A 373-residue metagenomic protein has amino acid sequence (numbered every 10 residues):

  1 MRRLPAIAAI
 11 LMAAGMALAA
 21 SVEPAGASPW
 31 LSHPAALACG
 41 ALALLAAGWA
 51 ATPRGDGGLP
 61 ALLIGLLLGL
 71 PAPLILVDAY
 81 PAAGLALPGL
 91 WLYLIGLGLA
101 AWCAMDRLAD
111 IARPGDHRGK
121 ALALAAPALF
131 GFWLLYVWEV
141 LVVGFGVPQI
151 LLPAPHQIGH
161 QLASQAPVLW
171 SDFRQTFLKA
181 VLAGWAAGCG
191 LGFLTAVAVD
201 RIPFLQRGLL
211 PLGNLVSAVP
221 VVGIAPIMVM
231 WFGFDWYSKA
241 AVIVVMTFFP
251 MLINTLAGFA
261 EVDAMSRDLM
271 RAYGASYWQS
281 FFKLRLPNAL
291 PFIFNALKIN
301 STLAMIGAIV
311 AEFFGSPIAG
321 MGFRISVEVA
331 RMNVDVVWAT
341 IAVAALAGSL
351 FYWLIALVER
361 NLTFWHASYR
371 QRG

Functional and structural regions predicted by a protein language model:
M1-P24, P34, L42-L63, L94-L129 (+1 more regions): Transmembrane alpha-helical segments of polytopic membrane transport and secretion proteins
S21-P34, L76-L90, V143-A187: Periplasmic/extracellular loop-to-transmembrane helix junction in inner-membrane transport proteins
W49, P203, A260, P291 (+2 more regions): C-terminal transmembrane helix and the adjacent membrane-cytosol boundary/short C-terminal tail of inner/organellar
A183-G213: Transmembrane-helix boundary motif in ABC transporter permease subunits
R207-G208, M251-I293, G322-I325: Short cytoplasmic-facing helical segments at TM-TM junctions of multi-pass membrane proteins
G213-P250, A257-G258: Generic hydrophobic transmembrane alpha-helix motif, especially the helices
M230, G258-F259, I306-V343, A367-G373: Glycine-rich helix-loop "coupling/hinge" segments at transmembrane-helix boundaries in multipass transporters
A241-V245, W278-A311: Transmembrane alpha-helices
